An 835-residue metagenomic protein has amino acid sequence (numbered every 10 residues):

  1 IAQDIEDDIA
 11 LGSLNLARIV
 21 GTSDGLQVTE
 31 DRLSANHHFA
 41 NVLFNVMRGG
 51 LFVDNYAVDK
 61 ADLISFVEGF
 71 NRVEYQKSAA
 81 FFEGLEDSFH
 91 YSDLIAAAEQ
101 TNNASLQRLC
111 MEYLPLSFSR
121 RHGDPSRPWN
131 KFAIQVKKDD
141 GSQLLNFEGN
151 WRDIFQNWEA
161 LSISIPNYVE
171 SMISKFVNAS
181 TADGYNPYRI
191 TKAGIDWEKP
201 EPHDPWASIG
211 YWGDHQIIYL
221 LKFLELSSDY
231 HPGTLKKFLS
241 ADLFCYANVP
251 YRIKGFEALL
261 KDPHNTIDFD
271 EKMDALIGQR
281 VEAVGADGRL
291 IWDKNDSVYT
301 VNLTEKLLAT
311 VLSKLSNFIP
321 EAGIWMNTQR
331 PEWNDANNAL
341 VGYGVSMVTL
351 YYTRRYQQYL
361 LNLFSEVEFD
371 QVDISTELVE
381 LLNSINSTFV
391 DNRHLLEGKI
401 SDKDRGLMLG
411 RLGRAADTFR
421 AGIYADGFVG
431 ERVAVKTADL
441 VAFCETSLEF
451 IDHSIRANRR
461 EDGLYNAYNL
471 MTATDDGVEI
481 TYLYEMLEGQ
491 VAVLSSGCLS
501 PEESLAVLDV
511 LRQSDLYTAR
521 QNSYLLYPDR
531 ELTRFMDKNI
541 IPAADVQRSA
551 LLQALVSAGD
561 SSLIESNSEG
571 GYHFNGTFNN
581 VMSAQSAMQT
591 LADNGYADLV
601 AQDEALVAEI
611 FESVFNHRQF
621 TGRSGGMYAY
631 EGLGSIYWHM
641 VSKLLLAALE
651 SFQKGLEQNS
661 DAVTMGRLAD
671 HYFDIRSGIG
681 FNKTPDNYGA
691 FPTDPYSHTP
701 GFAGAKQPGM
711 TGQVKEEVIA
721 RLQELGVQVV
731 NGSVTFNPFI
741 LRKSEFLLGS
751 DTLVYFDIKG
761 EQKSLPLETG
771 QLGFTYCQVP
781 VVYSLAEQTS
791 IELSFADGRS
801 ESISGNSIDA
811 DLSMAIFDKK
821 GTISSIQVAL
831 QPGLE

Functional and structural regions predicted by a protein language model:
I1-E835: Acidic, mature catalytic/reactive cores of soluble proteins
